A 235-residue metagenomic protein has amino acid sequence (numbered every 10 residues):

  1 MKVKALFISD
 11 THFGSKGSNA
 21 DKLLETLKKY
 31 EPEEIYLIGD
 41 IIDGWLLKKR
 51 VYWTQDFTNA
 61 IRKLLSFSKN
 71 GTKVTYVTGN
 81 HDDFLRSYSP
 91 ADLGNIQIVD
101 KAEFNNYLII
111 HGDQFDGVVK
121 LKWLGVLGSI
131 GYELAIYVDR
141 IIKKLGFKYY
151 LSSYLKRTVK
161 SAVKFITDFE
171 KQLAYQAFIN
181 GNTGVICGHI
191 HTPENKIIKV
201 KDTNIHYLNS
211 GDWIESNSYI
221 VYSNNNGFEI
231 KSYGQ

Functional and structural regions predicted by a protein language model:
M1-L6: Extreme N-terminal starter segment of soluble prokaryotic enzymes
I8-S9, I35-G39, K73-N80, I109-I110 (+2 more regions): Active-site neighborhood of phospho(di)ester-bond hydrolases with catalytic His/Asp-centered motifs
T11-G14, Q235: Short polar catalytic/cofactor-binding loops
F13-F104: Core catalytic region of metal-dependent phosphoesterases/phosphodiesterases, especially metallo-beta-lactamase-like
D43-S66, S129, V159-V185: N-terminal short leaders/motifs
N95-L108, D113, V118-G125, F169-Y233: Conserved beta-sheet core of the metallophosphoesterase superfamily
G112-Q172: Active-site-proximal loop/helix segment associated with metal-binding centers of metalloenzymes
